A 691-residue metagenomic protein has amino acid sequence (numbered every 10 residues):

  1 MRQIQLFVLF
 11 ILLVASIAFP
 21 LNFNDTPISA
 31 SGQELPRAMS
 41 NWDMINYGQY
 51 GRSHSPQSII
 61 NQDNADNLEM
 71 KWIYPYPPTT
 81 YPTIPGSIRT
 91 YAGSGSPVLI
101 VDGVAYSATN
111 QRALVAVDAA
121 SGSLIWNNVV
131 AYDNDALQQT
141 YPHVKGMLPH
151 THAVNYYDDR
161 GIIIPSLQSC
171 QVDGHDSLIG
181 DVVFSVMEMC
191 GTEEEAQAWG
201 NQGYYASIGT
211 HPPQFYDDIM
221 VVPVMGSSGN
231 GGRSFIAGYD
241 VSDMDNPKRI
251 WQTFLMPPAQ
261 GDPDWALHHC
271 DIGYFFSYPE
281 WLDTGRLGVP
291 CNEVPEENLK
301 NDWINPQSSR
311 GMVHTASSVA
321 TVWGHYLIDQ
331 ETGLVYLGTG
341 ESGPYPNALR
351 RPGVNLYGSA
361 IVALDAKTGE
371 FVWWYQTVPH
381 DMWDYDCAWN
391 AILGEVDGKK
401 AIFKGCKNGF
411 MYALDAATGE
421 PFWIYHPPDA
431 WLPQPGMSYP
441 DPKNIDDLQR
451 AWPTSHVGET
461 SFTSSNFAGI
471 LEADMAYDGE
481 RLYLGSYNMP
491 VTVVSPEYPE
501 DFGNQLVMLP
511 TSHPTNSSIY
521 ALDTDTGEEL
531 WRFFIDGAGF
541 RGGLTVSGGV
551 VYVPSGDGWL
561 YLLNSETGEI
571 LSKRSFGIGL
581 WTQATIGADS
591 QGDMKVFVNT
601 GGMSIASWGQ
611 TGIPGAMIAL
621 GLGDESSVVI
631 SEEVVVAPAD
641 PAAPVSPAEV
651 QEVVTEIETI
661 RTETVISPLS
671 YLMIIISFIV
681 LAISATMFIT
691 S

Functional and structural regions predicted by a protein language model:
M1-D25, A30, V636-A648, V653-S691: Secretory targeting signatures
R2, I11-S16, G577, T585-I630 (+1 more regions): In a subset of proteins, long, contiguous C-terminal domains/tails are tracked
F23-R89, S123-H143, D181-C190, E194-N201 (+8 more regions): Aromatic (tryptophan-biased) beta-strands that constitute blades/sheets of beta-rich domains
M39-Q49, S87-A113, Y141-V172, G203-F235 (+10 more regions): Repeat-blade elements of multi-bladed beta-propeller folds
A65, I100, D118-A119, D176-I179 (+8 more regions): Short, acidic, Ser/Thr-enriched surface-loop or helix-capping motifs
A113-V130, S177, G238-L255, V319 (+4 more regions): Carboxylate/His-rich catalytic cores and anion/metal-binding grooves
H175-D176, S234-D245, V354-G369, M411-G419 (+2 more regions): Beta-propeller blade signature
V182-V241, P247-F254: Internal, well-ordered domain-core segments that constitute the primary functional module of diverse proteins
